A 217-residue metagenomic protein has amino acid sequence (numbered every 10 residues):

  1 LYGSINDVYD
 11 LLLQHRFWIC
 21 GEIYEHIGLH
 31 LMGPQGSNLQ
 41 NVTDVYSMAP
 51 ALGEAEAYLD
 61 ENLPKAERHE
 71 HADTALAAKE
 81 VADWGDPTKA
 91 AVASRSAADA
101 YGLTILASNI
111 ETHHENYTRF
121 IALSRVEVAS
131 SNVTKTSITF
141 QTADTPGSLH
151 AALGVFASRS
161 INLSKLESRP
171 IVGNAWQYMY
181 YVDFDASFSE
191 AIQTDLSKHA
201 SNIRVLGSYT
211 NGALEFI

Functional and structural regions predicted by a protein language model:
L1-I217: Domain-level signature for soluble enzymes in the chorismate/prephenate branch of the shikimate pathway
